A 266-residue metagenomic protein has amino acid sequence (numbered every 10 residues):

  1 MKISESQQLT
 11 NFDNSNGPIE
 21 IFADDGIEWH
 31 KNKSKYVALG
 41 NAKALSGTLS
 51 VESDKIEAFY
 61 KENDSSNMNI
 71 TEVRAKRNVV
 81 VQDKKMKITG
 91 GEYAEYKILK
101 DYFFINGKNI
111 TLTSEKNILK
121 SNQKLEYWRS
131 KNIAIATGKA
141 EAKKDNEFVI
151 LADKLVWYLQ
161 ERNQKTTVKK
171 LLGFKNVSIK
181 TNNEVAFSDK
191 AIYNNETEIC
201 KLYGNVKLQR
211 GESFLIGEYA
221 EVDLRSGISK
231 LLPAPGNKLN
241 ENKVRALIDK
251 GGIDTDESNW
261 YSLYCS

Functional and structural regions predicted by a protein language model:
M1-S266: N-terminal amphipathic/hydrophobic interface segments
